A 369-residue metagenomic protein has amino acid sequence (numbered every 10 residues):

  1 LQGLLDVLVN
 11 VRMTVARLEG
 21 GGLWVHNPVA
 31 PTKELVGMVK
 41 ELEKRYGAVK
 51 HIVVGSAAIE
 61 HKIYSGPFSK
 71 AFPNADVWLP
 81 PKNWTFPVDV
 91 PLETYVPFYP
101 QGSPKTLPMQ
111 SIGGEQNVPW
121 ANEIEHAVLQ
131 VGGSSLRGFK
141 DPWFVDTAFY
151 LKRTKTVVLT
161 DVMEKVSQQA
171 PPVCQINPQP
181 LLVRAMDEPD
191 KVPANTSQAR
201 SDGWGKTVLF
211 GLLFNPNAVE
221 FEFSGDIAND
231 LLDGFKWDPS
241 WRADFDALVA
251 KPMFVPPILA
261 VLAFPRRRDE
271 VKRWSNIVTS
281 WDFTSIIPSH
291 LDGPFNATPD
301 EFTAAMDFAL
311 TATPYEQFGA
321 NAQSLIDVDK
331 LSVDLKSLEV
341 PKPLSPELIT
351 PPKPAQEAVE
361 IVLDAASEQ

Functional and structural regions predicted by a protein language model:
L1-G20: Zn-dependent metallo-beta-lactamase
M13-V15, V25, D146-Y150: Conserved hydrophobic/aromatic beta-strand scaffold that supports enzyme active sites
A16, S56, F149, D161 (+1 more regions): Divalent metal-coordination and catalytic microenvironments
G21-W24, G47-V53: Short active-site oxyanion
A30, K40-H51, I59, I63-A71 (+1 more regions): Cap/insert and terminal regions of metallo-dependent hydrolase folds
K50-A57, A75-T85: Short internal beta-strands
K82-D146: Metallo-beta-lactamase
H126-V173: Hydrophobic, aromatic-enriched interface-forming segments
